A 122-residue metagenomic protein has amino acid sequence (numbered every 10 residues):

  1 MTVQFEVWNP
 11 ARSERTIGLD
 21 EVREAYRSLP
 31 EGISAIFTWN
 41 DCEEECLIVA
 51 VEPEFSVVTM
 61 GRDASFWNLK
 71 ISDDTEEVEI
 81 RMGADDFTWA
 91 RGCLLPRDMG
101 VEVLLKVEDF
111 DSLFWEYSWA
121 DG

Functional and structural regions predicted by a protein language model:
M1-I33, F55-G122: Acidic, proline/glycine-rich low-complexity IDRs
A35-F37: Short conserved beta-strand and strand-loop elements enriched in small hydrophobics with frequent Asp/Gly
N40-S56: Short, structured protein-protein interaction patches enriched in aromatics and acidic/basic residues, typified by
